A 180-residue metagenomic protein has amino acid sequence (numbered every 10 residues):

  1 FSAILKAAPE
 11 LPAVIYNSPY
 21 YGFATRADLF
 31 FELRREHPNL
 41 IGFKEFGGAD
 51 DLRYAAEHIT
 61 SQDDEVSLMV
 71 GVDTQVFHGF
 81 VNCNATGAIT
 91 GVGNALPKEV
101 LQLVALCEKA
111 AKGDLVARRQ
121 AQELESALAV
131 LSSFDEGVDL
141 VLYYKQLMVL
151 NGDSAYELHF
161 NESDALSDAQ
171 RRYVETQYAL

Functional and structural regions predicted by a protein language model:
A3-L11, P19-V138: Catalytic alpha/beta core domains of metabolic enzymes, predominantly
V14: Active-site-flanking beta-strand signature of metal-NTP-handling nucleotidyl enzymes and homologous cyclase-like
S132-L180: C-terminal extensions of enzymes
